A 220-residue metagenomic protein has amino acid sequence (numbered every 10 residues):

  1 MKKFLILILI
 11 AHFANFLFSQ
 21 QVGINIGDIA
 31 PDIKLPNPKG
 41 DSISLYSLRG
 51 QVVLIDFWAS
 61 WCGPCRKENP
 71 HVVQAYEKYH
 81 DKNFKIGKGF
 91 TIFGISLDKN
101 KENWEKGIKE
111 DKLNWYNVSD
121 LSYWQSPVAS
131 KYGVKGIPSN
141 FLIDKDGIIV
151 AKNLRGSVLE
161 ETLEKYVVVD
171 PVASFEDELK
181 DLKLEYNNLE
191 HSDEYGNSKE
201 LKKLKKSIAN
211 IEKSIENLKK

Functional and structural regions predicted by a protein language model:
M1-I24: Bacterial Sec-dependent N-terminal signal peptides
F18-Y46, V168-V169: N-terminal "domain-start" segment that seeds a small globular fold
P36, F93, E105-F141, K145: Short, internal strand/loop/helix patches that form the active-site neighborhood or redox-interaction surface
S44-R66, V72: Short active-site neighborhood of thiol/selenol oxidoreductases, capturing the structured segment around
V52-V53, F90, P138: Alpha/beta-hydrolase fold active-site loops
K67-G94: Conserved helix-turn-beta segment immediately C-terminal to the redox Cys motif in thioredoxin-like folds
I137, L142-K220: Thiol-/selenol-based redox modules, centered on thioredoxin-like and closely related oxidoreductase domains
